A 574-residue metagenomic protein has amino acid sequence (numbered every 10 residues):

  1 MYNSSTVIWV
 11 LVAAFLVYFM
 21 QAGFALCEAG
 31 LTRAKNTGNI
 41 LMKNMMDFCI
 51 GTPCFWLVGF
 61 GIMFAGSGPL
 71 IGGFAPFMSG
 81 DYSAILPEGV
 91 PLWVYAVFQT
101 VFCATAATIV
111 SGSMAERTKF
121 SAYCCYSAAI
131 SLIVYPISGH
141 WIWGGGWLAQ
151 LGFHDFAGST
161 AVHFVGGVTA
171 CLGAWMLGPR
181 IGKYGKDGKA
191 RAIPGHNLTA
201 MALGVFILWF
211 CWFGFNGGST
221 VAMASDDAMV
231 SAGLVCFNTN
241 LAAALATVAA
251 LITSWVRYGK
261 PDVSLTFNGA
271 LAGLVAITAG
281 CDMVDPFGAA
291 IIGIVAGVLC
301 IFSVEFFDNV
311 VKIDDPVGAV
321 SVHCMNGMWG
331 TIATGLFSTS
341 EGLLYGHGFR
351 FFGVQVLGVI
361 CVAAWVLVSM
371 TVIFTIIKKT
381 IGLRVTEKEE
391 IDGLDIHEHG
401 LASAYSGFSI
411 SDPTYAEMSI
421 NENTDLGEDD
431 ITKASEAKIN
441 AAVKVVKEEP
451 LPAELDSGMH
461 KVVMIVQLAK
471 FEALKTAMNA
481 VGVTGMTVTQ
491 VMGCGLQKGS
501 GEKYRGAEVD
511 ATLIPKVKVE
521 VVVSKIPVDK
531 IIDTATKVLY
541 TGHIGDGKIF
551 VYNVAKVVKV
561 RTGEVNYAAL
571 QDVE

Functional and structural regions predicted by a protein language model:
M1-P450: Glycine- and aromatic-enriched membrane alpha-helices
H397-S403, A416-E574: Positively charged, small/polar-rich N-terminal and surface patches that mediate targeting and assembly and bind
